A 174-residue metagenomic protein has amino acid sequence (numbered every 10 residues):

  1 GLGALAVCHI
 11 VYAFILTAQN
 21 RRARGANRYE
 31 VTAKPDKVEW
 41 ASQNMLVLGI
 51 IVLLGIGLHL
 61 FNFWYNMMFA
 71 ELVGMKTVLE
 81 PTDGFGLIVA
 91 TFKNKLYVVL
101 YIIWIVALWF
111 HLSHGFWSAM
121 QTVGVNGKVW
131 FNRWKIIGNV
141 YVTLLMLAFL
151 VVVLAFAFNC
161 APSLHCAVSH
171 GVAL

Functional and structural regions predicted by a protein language model:
G1-L174: Membrane-embedded alpha-helical bundles that constitute the cytochrome b-like, heme-associated redox core of multi-pass
